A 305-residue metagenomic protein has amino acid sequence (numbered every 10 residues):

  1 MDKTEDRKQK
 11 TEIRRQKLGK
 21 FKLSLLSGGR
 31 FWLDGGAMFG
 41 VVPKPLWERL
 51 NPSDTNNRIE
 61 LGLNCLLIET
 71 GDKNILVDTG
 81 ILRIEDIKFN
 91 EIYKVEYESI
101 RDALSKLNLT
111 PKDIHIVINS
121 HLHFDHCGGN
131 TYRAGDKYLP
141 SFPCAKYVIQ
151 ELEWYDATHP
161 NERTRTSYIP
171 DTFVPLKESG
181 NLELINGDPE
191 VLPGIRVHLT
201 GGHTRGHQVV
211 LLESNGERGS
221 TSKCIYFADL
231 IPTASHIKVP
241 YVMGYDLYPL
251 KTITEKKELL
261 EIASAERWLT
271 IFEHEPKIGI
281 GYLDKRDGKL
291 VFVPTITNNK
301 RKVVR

Functional and structural regions predicted by a protein language model:
M1-K3, K10-D102, D113-I116, S222-A228: Metallo-beta-lactamase
R15-K17, K22-L25, C65-E69, I75 (+2 more regions): Core dinuclear metal-dependent hydrolase active-site scaffold
G28-R30, T79-L82, L122, L152-E153 (+4 more regions): Active-site metal-binding loops of divalent metal-dependent hydrolases
N51-N56, G135-K137, V197: Short, P/G- and charge-enriched loop/turn segments at secondary-structure junctions
E91-D102, E213, T221-R305: Cap/insert and terminal regions of metallo-dependent hydrolase folds
V95-L109, D113, S141-L199, T204 (+1 more regions): Metallo-beta-lactamase
I114-D125: Metallo-beta-lactamase
C127-K137, G281-L283: Metal-dependent catalytic neighborhoods of phosphoester/phosphodiester hydrolases
